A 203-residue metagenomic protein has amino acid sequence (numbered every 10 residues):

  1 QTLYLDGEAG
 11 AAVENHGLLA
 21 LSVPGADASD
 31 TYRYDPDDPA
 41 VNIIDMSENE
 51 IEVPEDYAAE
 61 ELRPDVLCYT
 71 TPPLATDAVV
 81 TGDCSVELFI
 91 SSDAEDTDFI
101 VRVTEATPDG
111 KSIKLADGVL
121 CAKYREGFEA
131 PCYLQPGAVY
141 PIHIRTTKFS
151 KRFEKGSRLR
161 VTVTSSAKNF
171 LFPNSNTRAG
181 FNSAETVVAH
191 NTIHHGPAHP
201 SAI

Functional and structural regions predicted by a protein language model:
Q1-I203: C-terminal, loop-rich substrate-recognition/catalytic regions characterized by aromatic stacking residues
